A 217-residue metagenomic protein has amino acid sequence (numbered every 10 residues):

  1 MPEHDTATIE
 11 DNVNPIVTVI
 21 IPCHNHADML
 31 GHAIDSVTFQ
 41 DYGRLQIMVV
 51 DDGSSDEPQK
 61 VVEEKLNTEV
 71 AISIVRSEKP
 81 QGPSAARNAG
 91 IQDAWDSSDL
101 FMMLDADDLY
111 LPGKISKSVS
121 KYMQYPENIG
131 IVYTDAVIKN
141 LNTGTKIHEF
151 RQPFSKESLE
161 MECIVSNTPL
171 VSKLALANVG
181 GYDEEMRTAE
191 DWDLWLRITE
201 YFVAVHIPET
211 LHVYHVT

Functional and structural regions predicted by a protein language model:
N14-V17, T38-V49, E57, E69-S73: Short loop->beta transition adjacent to catalytic acidic/histidine clusters or analogous donor-positioning motifs
V17-M29, A33, Q40, V50: A conserved hydrophobic helix/loop-capping motif in glycosyltransferases and polysaccharide synthases
D28-G31, D56-K65, G113: Acidic helix N-cap motif at the loop->helix transition within catalytic regions of sugar-transfer enzymes
D51-K60, K79, D105: A conserved acidic beta->alpha catalytic loop
S77-D96, K117: Glycine-rich, basic loop-to-helix element that forms the pyrophosphate-binding segment of sugar-nucleotide handling
D99-F101: Short aromatic/hydrophobic "clamp" motif used to bind/position activated sugar donors
G113-K146: Conserved donor NDP-sugar-binding/catalytic core segment of glycosyltransferases
P153-T217: Conserved nucleotide-sugar donor-binding catalytic segment
